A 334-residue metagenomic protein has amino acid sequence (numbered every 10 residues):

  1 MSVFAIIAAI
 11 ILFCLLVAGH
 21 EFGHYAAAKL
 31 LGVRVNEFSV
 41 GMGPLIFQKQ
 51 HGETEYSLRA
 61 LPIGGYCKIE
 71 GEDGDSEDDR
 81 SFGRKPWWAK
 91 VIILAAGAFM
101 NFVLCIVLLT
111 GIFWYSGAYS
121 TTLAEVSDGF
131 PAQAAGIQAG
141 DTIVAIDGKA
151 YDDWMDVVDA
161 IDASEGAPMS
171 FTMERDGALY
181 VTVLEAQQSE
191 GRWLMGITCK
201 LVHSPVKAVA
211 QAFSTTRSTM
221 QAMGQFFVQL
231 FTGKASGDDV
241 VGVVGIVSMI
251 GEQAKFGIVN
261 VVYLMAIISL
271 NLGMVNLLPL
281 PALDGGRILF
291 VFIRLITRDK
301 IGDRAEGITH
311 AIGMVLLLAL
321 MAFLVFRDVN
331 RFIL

Functional and structural regions predicted by a protein language model:
F4-A8, L12, W88-I93, V259-Y263: Alpha-helical transmembrane segments of integral membrane proteins
F4-E77, L278-T297: Small-residue-rich helix-interface/hinge motifs
A8, G19, L30, E37 (+4 more regions): Internal alpha-helical transmembrane segments
F13-V17, K68, N101, I268-N276 (+1 more regions): Alpha-helical transmembrane segments of multi-pass membrane proteins
S81, K85, L179, E185-M274 (+3 more regions): Functional transmembrane alpha-helices
V107, G111-Y115, G273, L277 (+1 more regions): Hydrophobic membrane-targeting alpha-helices
A132-W154, T309: Conserved PDZ fold ligand-binding element
Q138, V144-A145, V158-K200: PDZ-domain C-terminal substructure recognizer with occasional recognition of PDZ-binding tails
